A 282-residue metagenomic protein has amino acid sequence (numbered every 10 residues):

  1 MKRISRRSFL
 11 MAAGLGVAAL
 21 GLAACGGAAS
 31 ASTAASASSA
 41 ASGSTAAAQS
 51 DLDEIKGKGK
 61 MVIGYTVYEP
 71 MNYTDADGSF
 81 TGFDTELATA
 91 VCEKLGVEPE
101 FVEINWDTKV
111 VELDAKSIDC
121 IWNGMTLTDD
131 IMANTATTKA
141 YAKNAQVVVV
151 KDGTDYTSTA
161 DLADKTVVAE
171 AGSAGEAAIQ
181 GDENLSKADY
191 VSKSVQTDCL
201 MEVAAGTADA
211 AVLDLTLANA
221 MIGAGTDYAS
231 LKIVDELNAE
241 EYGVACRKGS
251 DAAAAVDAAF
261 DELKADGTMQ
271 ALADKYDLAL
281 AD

Functional and structural regions predicted by a protein language model:
A24-S38: Bacterial lipoprotein signal-peptidase II cleavage site
G27, A31, A174-S194, A229-I233 (+1 more regions): Ligand-binding clefts/hinges and TM-proximal coupling segments of bilobed small-molecule sensing domains
A46-W122: Extracytoplasmic small-molecule ligand-binding "clamshell" domains of the periplasmic binding protein/Venus flytrap
V62, V67-P70, F80-E93, M125 (+3 more regions): Bilobed "Venus flytrap"/periplasmic-binding protein-like clamshell domains and structurally analogous long
T89, E98-D161: Acidic, polar ligand-binding/catalytic clefts
F101-V111, V191-M201, A205, E240: Short helix-initiation/N-cap motifs at beta->coil->alpha
M125-M132, Q180-G181, A204-A205, D209-N238: A ligand-binding cleft/hinge motif common to bilobed small-molecule-binding domains
K143-V150, L215, N219, G223-D261 (+1 more regions): Periplasmic-binding protein-like
